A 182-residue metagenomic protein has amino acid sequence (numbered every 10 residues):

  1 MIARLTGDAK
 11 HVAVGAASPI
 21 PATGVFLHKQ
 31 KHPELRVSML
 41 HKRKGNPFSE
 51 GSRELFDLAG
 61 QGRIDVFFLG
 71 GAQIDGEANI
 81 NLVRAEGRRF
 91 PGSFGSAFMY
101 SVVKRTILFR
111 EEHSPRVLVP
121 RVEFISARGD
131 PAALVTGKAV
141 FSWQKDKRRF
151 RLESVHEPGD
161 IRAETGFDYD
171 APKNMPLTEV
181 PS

Functional and structural regions predicted by a protein language model:
M1-S52, R63-V66: N-terminal active-site beta-alpha-beta segment that forms phosphate/nucleotide-binding and substrate-recognition loops
G45-P181: Conserved phosphate- and dinucleotide-binding cores of soluble alpha/beta proteins, encompassing both enzyme active
